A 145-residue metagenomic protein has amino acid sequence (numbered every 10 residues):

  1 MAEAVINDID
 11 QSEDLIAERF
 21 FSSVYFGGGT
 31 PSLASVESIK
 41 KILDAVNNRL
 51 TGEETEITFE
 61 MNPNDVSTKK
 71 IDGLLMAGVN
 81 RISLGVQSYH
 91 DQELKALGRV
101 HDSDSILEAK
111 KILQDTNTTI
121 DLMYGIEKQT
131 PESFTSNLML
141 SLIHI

Functional and structural regions predicted by a protein language model:
M1-L15, R19-L142: Conserved non-cysteine loop/helix-boundary elements of the Radical SAM core domain that shape
